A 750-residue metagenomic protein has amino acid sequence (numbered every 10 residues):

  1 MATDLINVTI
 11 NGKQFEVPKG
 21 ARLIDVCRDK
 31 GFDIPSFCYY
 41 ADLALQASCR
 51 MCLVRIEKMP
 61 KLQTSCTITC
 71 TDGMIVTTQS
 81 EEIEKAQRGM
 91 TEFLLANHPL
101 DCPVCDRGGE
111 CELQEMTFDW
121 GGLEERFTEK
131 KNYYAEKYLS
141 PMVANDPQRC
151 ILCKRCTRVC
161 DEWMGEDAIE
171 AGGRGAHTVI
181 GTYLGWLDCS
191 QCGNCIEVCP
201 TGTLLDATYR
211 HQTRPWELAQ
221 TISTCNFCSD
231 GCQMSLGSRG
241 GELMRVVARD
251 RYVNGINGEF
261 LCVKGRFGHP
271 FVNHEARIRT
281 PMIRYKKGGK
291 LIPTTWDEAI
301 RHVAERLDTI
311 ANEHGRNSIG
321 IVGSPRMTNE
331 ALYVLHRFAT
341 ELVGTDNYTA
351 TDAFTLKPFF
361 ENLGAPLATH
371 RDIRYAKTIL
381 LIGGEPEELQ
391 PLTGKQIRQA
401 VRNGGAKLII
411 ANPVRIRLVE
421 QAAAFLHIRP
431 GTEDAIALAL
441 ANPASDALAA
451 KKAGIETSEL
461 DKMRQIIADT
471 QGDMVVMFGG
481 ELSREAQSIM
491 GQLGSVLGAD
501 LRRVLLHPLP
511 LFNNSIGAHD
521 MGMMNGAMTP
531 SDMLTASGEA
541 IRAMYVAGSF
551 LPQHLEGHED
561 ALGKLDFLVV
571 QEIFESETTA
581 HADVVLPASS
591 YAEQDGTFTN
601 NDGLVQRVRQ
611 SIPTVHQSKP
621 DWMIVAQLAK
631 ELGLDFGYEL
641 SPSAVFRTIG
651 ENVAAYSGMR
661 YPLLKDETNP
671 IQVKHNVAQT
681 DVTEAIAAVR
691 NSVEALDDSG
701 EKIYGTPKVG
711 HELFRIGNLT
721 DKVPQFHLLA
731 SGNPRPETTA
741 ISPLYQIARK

Functional and structural regions predicted by a protein language model:
M1-G20: Generic start-of-chain signal for non-secretory N-termini
V8-T9, D72-T78, G181, L418-I428 (+3 more regions): Short beta-alpha connecting loops at secondary-structure transitions that line or flank enzyme active sites
A21-D25, L53, T328, R429 (+1 more regions): Short, structural beta-strand-to-alpha-helix junction motif
L23-E57: A basic, amphipathic helix-loop patch mediating RNA/tRNA/ribosome contacts
R50-N226, D230-M234, R239-R249: Fe-S ferredoxin-like electron-transfer domains and their immediately adjacent linker/connector regions across
L95, P99, C153, R158 (+4 more regions): Catalytic alpha/large subunits of respiratory electron-transfer oxidoreductases, centered on bis-MGD molybdoenzymes
L100-K130, E136, L448-K451, I612-T683: N-terminal leader/propeptide and maturation segments of large enzyme subunits in energy/redox metabolism and hydrolases
Q396-A406, F598-K619: P-loop/Walker A phosphate-binding loop and immediately adjacent motor/lid segment at beta-alpha junctions
